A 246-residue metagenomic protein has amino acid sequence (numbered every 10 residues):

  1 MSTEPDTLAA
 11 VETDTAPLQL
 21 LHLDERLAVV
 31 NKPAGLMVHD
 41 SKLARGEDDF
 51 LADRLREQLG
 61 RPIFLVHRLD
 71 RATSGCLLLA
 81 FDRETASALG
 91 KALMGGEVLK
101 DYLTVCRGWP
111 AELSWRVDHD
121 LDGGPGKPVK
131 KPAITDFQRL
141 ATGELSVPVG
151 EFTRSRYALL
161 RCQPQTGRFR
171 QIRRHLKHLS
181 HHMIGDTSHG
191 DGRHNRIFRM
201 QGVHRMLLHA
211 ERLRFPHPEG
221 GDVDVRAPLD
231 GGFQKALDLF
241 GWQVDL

Functional and structural regions predicted by a protein language model:
M1-L246: RNA pseudouridine synthases
